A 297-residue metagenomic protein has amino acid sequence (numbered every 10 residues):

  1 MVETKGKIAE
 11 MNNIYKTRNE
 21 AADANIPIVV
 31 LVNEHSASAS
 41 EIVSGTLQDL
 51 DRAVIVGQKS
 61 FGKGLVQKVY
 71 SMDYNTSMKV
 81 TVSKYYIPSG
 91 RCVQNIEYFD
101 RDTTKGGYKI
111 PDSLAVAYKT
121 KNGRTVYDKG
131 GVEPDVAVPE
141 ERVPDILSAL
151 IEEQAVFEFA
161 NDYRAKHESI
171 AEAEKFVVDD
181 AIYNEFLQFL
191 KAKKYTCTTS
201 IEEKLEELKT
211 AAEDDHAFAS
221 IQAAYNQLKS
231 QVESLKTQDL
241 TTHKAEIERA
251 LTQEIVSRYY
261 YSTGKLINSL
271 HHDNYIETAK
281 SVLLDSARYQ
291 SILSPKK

Functional and structural regions predicted by a protein language model:
M1-E152: Conserved acidic, small-residue-rich alpha-beta core segments centered on
C92-V93, E97-K297: Conserved functional hotspot residues or short segments at active or partner-binding sites across diverse domains
